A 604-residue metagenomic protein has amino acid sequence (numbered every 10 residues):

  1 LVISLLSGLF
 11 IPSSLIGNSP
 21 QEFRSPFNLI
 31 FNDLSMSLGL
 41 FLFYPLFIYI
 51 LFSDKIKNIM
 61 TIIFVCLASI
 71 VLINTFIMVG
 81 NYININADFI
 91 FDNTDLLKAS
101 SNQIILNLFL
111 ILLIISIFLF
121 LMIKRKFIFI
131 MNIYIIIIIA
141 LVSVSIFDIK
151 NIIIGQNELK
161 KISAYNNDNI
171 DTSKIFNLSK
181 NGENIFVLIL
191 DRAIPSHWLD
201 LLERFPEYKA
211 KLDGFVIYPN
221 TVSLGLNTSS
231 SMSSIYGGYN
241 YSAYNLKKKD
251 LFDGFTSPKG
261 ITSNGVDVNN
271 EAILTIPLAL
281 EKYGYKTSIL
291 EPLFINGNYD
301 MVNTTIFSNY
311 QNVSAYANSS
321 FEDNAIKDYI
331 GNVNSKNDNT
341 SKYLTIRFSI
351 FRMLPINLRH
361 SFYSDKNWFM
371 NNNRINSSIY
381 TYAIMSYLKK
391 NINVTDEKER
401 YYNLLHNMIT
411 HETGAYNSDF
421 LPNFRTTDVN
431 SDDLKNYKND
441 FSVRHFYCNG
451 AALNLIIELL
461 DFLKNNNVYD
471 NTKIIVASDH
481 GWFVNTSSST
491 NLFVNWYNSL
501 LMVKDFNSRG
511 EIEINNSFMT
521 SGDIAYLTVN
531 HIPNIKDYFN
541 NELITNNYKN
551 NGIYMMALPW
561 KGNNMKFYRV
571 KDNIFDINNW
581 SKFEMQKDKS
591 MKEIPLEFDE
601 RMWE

Functional and structural regions predicted by a protein language model:
V2-E604: Catalytic domains that recognize anionic headgroups
